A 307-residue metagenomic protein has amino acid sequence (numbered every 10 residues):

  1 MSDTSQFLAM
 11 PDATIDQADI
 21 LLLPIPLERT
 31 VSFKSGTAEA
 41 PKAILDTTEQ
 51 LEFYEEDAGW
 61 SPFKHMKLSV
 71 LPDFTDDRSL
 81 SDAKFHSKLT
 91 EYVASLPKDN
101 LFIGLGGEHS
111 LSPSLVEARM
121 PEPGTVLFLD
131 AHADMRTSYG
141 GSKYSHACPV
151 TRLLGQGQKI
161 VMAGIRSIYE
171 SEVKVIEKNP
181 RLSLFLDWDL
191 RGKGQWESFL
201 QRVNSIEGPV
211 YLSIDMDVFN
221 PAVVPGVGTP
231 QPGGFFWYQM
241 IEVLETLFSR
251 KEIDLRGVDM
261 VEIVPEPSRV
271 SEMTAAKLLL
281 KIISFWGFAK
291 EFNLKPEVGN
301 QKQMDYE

Functional and structural regions predicted by a protein language model:
S2-E307: Conserved alpha-helical scaffold segments that buttress catalytic/binding sites
